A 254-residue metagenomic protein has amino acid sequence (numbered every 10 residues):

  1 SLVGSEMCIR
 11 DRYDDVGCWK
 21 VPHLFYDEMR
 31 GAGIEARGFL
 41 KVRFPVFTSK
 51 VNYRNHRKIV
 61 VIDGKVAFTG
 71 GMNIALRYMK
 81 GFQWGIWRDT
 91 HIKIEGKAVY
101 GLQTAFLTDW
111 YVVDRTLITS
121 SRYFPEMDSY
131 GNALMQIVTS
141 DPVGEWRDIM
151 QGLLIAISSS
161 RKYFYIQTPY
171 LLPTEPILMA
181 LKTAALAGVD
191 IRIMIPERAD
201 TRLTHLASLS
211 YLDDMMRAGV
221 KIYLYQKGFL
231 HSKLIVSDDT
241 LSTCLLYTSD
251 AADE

Functional and structural regions predicted by a protein language model:
L2-I9, Y247-E254: Conserved small/polar residues in nucleotide/adenosyl-binding loops
R10, V16-V61, S160-Y165, Y170-S249: PLD/PLD-like phosphodiesterase catalytic module centered on the HKD motif
G17, I74, D253: Short, glycine/acidic-enriched loop or turn micro-motifs at the edges of active sites
N52-I137, D141, L241-S249: Signature of lipid phosphatidyltransferase scaffolds
D148-G152: A short, well-structured juxtamembrane/interface segment
A156-I157: Structural alpha-helical scaffold elements that stabilize or flank donor/cofactor-binding regions in carbohydrate
